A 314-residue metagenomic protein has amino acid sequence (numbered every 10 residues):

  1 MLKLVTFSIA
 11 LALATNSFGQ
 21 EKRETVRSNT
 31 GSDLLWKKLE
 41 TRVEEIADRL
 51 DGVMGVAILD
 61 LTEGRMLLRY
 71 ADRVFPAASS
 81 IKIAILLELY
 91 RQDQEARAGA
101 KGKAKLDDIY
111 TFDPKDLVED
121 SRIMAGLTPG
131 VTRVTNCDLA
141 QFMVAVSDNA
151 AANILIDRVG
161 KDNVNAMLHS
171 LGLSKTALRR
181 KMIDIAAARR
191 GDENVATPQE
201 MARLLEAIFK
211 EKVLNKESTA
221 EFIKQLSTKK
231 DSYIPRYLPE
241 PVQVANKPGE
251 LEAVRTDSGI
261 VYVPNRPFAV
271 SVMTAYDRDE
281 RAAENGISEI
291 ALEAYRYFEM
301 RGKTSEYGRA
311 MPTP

Functional and structural regions predicted by a protein language model:
T6-F7, S17: Cleavable N-terminal signal peptides
Q20-I46, R158, R203-S232, P239 (+2 more regions): Structured C-terminal helix/loop/strand segments within mature extracytoplasmic catalytic/sensor domains
K38-A71: A short, well-structured edge-of-sheet supersecondary motif
V53, T132, A152-K210: Mid-domain, small-residue-enriched loop/turn segments at the edges of structured enzyme/sensor domains
L61-T62, K103-I123, V159-G160, Q225 (+1 more regions): Acidic helix-start/capping segments at beta-turn-to-alpha-helix junctions
G64, P76-Y110, V270: Active-site SXXK
K115-N153: Conserved catalytic neighborhood of penicillin-recognizing serine enzymes
